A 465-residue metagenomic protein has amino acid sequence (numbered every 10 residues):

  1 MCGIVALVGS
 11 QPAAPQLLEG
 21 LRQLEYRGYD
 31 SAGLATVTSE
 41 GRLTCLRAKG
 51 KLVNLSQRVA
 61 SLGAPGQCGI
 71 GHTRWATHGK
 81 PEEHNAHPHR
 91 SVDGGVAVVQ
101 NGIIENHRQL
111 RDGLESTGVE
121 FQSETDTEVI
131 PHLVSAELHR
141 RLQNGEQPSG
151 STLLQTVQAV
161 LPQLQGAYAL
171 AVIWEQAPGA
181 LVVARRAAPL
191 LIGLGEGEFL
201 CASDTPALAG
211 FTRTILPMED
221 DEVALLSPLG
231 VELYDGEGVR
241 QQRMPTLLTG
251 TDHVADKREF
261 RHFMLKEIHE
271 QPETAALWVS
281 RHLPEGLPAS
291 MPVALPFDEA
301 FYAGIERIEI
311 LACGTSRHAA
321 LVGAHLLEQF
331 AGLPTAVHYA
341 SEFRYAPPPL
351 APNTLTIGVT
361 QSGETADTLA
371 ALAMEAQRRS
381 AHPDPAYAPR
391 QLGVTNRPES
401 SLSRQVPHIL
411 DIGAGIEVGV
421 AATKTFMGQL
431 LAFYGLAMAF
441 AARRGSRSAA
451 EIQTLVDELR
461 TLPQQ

Functional and structural regions predicted by a protein language model:
M1-K257, R261-H262, K266, E270-E306: Conserved short alpha-helical segments that host acidic/polar catalytic motifs at enzyme active sites
I130, G145-Q155, Q165, A442-Q465: Internal, active-site/partner-interface "lid" segment
S135-Q143, A351, L355-T356, Q464: Short alpha-helix boundary/capping motifs
T274-E285, L326-L333, R460, Q464-Q465: Acidic/glycine-enriched edge-of-secondary-structure segments
A303-T461: Glycine-rich phosphate-binding loops that contact phosphosugars or nucleotide phosphates
